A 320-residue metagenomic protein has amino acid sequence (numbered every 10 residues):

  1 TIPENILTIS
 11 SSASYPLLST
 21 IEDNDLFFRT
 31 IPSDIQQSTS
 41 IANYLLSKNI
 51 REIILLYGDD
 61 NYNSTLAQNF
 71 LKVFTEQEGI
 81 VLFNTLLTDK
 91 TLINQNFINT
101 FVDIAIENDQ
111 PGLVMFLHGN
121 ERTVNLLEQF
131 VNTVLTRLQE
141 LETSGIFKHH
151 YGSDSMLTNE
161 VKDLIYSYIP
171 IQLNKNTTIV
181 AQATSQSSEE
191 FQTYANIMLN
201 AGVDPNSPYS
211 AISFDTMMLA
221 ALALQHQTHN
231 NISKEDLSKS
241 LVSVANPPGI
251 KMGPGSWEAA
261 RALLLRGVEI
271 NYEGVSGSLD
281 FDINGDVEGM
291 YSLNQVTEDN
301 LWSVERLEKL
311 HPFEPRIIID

Functional and structural regions predicted by a protein language model:
T1-D320: Extracytosolic ligand-binding ectodomains
